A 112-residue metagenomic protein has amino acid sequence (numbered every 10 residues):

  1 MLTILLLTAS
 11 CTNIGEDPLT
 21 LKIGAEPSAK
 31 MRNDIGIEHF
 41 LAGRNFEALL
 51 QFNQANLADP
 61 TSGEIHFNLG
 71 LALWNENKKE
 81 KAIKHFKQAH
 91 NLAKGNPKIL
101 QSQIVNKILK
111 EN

Functional and structural regions predicted by a protein language model:
I23, N53-L57, N91: Conserved structural position within tetratricopeptide repeats
D34, N68, S102-Q103: Canonical tetratricopeptide repeat
L41-A42, N75-E76, I108-E111: Register position in tetratricopeptide repeats
